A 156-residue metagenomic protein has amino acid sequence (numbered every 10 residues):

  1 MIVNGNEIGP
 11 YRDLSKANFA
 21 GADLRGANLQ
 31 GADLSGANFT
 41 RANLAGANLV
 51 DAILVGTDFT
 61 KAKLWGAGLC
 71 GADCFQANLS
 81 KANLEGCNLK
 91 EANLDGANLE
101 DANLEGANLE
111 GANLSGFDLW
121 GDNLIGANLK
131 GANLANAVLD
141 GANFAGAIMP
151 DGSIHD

Functional and structural regions predicted by a protein language model:
M1-D156: Tandem repeat scaffolds
